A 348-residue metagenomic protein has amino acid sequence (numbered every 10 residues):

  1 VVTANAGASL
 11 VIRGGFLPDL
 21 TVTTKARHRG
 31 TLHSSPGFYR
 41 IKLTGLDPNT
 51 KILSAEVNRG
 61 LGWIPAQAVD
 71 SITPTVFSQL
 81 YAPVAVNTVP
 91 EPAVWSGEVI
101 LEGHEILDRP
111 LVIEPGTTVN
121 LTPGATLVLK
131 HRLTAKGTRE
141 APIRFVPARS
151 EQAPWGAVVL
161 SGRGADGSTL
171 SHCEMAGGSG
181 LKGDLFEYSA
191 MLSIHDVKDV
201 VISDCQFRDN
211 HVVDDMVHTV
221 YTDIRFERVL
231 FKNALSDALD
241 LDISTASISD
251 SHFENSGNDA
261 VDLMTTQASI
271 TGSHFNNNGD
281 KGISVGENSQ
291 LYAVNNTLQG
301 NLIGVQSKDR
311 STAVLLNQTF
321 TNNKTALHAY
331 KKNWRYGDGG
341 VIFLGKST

Functional and structural regions predicted by a protein language model:
V1-T348: Beta-strand/loop edge motif enriched in small/polar residues
